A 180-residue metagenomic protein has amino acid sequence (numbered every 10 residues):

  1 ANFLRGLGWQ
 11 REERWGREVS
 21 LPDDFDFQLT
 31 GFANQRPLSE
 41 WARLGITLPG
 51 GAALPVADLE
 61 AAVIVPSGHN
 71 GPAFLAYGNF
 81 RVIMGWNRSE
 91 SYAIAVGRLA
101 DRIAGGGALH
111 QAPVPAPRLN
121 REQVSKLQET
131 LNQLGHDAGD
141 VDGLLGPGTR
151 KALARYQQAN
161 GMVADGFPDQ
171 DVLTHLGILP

Functional and structural regions predicted by a protein language model:
A1-E129, Q133-H136: Extracytoplasmic and endomembrane cell-envelope/extracellular-matrix remodeling and assembly machinery
L119-V124, N132-L176: Short acidic, glycine/serine/threonine-rich helix-capping segments at coil-helix boundaries
